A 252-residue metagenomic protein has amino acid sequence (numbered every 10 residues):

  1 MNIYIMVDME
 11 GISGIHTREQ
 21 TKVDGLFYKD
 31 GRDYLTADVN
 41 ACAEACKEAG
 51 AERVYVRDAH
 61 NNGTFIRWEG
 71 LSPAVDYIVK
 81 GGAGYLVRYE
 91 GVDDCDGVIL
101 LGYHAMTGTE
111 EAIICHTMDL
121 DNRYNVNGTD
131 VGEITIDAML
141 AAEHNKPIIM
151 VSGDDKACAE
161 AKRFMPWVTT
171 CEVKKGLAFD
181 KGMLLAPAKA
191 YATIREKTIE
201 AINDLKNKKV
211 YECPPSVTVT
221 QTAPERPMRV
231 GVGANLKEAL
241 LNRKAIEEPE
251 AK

Functional and structural regions predicted by a protein language model:
M1-Y4: Extreme N-terminal starter segment of soluble prokaryotic enzymes
M6-I12, A59-H60, L101-M106, D155: Short glycine-enriched loops at secondary-structure junctions
G14-I15, L35-A41, K47-E48, T170-C171: Soluble secreted/lumenal catalytic domains with histidine-centered metal-binding or acid-base catalytic motifs
Q20-E44: Short catalytic helix/loop segments, enriched in acidic residues and glycine and frequently bearing histidine
S72-G91: A glycine-rich helix N-cap at a beta->alpha junction
G82-A83, M118-H144, G153-K156: Active-site glycine-rich loop that binds ribose-phosphate moieties when present
L140-K197: Active-site rim beta-loop-alpha module in soluble metabolic enzymes
K189-K252: C-terminal accessory domains and tails appended to enzymatic cores
